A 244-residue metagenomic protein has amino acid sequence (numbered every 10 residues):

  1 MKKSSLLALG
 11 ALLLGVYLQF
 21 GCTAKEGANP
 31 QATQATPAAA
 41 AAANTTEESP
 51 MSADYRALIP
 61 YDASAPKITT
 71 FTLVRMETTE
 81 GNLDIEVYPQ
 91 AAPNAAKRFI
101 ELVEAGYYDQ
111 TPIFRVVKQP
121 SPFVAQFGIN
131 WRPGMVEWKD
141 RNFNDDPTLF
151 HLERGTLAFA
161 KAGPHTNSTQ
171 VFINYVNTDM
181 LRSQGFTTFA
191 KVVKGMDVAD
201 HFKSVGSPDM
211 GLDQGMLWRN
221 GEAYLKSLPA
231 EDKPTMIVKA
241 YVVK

Functional and structural regions predicted by a protein language model:
M1-A8: Bacterial N-terminal signal peptides that target proteins for export
L9-Q19: Bacterial N-terminal signal peptides
C22-K244: Cyclophilin-like peptidyl-prolyl cis-trans isomerases
